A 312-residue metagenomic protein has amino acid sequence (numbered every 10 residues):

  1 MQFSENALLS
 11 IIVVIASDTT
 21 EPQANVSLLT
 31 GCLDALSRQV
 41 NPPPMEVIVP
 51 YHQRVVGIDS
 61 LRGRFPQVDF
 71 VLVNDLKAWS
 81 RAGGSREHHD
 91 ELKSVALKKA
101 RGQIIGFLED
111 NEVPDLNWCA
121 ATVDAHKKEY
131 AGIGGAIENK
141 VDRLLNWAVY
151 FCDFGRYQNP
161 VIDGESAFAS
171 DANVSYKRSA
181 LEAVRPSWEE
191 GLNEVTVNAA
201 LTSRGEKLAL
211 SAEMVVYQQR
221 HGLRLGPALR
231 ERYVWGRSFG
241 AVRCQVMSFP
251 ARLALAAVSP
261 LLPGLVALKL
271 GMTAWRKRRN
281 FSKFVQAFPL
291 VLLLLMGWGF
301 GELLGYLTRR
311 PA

Functional and structural regions predicted by a protein language model:
L28-P44: Short, acidic, metal-binding catalytic loop of nucleotide-sugar glycosyltransferases
K77-A100: Glycine-rich, basic loop-to-helix element that forms the pyrophosphate-binding segment of sugar-nucleotide handling
R101-G102, S170-A183: Conserved nucleotide-sugar donor-binding and metal-coordinating catalytic region shared by glycosyltransferases
I105: Short aromatic/hydrophobic "clamp" motif used to bind/position activated sugar donors
V113-N146: Conserved donor NDP-sugar-binding/catalytic core segment of glycosyltransferases
A136, V149-A167: Short, flexible, basic/aromatic active-site loop/helix in glycosyltransferases
E190-A199: Acidic donor-binding loop at a coil-to-helix junction in glycosyltransferase catalytic cores that engages
L208, Y217-L294: Active-site-adjacent helix/loop segment of glycosyltransferases that harbors family-specific signature motifs
